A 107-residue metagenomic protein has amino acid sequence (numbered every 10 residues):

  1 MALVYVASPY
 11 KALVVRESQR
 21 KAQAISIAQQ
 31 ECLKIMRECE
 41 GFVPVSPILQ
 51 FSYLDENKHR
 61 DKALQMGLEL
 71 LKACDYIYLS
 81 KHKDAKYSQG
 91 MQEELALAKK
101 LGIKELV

Functional and structural regions predicted by a protein language model:
M1-V107: Catalytic phosphate/metal-binding cores of nucleic-acid and nucleotide-processing enzymes, i.e., regions that mediate
